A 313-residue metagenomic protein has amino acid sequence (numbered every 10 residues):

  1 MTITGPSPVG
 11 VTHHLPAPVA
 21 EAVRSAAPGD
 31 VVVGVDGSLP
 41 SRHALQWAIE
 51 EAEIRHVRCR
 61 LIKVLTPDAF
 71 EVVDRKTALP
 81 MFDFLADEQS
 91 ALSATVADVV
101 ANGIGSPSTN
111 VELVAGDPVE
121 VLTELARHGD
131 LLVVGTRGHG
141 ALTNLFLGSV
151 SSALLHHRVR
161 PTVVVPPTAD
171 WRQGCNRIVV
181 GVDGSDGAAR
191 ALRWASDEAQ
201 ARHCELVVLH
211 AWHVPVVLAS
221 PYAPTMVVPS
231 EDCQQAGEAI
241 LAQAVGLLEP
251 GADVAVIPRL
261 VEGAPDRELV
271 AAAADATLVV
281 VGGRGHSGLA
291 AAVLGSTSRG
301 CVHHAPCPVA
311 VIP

Functional and structural regions predicted by a protein language model:
M1-A27, P40, L79-D83, D98-L132 (+2 more regions): Structural beta-alpha unit
T2-E21, E50-I54, V119-W171, A274-P313: Gly/Ser-rich helix-loop-strand patches that form or flank binding pockets for ribonucleotide-derived cofactors
I3-H13, V19-A78, R177-V227, A255 (+1 more regions): Small/aliphatic-rich secondary-structure junction motif
A44, A91-V96, A191, G237-A244: Short, well-ordered amphipathic alpha-helical segments that serve as non-catalytic structural scaffolds within diverse
R60-I62, N110-V114, V163, V207-L209 (+2 more regions): General small-molecule cofactor/ligand-binding pocket signal
L79-A91, M226-A239: A short acidic, glycine-rich active-site loop that binds or catalyzes chemistry on phosphate/adenosine moieties
A153, P161-V163, A191, A211 (+1 more regions): Hydrophobic alpha-helical membrane segments, chiefly transmembrane helices and signal peptide h-regions, characterized
